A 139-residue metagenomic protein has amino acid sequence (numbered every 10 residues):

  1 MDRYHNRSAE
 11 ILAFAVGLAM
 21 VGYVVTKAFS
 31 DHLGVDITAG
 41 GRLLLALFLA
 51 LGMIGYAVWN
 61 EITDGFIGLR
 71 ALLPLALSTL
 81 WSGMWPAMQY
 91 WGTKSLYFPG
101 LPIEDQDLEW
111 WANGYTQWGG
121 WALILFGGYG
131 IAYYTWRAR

Functional and structural regions predicted by a protein language model:
M1-A19: Cytosolic juxtamembrane helix and N-cap/initiation of the first transmembrane helix
R7-A13, F66-P74: Membrane-interfacial loop-to-transmembrane alpha-helix junctions, especially the N-terminal start
R7-L12, V25-L49, G114-Q117: Transmembrane alpha-helix entry/boundary detector in multi-pass membrane proteins
F14-V25, A50-Y56, W121-Y133: Hydrophobic core of alpha-helical transmembrane segments in multi-pass integral membrane proteins
Y23-V35, A57-I62, M88-G92: Juxtamembrane "helix-exit" motif on the non-cytosolic side of transmembrane helices
A46-A71: Canonical alpha-helical transmembrane segments
L69-W91: Hydrophobic alpha-helical membrane-insertion segments
Y97-R139: Alpha-helical membrane-associated segments of multi-pass integral membrane proteins
